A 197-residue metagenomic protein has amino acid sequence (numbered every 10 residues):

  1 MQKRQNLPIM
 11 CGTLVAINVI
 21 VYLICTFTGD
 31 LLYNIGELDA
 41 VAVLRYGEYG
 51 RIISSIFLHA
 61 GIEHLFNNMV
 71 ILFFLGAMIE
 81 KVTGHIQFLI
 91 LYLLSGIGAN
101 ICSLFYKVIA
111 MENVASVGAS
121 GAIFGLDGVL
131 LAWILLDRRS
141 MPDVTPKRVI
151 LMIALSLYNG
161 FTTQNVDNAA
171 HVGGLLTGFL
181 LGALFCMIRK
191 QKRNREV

Functional and structural regions predicted by a protein language model:
M1-V197: A detector for small-residue-rich transmembrane helices and their helix-helix packing motifs
